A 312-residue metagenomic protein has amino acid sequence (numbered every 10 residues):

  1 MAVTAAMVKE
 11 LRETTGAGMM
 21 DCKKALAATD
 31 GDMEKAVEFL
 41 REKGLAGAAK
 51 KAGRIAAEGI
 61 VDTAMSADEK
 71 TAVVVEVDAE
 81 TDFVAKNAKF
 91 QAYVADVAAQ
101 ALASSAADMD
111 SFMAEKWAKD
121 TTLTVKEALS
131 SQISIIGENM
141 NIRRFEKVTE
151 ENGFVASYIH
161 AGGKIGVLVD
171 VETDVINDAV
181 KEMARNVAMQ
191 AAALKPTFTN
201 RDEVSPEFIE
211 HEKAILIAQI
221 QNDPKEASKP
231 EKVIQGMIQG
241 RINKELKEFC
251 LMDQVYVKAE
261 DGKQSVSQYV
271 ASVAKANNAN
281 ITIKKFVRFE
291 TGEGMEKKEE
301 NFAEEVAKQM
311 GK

Functional and structural regions predicted by a protein language model:
A2-K312: N-terminal assembly/interaction segments in proteins that build large macromolecular machines
